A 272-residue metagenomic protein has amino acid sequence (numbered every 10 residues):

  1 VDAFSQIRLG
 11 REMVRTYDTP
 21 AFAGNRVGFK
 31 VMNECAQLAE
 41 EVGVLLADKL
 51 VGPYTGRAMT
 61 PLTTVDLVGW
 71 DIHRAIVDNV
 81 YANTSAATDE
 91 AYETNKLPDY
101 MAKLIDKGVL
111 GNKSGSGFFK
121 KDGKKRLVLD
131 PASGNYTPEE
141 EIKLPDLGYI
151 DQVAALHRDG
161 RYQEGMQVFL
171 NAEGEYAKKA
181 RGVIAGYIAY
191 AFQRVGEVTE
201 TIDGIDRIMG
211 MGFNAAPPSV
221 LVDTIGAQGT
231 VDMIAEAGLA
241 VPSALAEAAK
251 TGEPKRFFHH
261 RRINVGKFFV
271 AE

Functional and structural regions predicted by a protein language model:
V1-E272: N-terminal glycine-rich phosphate-binding loop for ADP-containing cofactors
